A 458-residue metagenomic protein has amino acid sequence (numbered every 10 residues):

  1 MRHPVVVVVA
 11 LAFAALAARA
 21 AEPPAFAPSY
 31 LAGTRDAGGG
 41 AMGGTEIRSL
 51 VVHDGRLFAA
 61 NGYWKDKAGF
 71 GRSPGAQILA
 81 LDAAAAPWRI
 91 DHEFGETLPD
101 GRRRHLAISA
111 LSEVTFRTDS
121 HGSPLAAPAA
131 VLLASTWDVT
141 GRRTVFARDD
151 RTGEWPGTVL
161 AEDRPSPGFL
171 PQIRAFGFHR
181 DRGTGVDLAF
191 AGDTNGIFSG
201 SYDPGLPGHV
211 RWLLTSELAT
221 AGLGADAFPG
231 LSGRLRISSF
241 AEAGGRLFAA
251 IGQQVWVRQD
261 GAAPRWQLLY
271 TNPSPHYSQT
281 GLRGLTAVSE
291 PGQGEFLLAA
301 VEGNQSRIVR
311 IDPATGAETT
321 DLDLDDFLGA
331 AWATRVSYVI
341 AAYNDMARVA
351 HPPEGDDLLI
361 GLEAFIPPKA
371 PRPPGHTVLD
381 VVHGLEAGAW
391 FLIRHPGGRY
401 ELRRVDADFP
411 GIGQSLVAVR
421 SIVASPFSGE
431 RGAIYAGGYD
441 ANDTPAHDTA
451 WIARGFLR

Functional and structural regions predicted by a protein language model:
M1-P4: Positively charged n-region of N-terminal signal peptides that target proteins for export
V6-A15: Bacterial N-terminal signal peptides
A21-T45, V52, W64-H121, A126-L132 (+6 more regions): Trp- and S/T/G-rich repeat-edge/linker motifs of beta-rich repeat architectures
A59, A134, A191, A249 (+3 more regions): Residue position within the beta-strands of beta-propeller blades
R404, R431-Y439: Conserved active-site loop/cleft motifs that coordinate metal ions or position small ligands
V423-S428: Long, contiguous all-alpha helical interaction modules
